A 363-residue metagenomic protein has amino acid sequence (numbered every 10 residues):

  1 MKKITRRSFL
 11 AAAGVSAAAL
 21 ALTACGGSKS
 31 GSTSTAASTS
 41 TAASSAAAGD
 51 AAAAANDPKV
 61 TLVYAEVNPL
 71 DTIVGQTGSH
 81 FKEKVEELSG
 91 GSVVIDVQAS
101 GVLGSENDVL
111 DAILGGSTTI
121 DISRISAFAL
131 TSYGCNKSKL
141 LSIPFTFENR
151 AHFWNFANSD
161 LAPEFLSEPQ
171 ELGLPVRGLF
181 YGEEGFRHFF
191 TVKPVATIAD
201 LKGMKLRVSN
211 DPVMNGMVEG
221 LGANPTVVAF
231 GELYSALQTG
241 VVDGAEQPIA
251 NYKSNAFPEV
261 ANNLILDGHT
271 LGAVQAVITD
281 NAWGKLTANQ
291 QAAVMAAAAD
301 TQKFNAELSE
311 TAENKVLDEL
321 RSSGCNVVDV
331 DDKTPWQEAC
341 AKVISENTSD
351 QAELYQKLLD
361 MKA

Functional and structural regions predicted by a protein language model:
M1, A19, G31, T35-A37: Compositionally biased, low-complexity segments enriched in small residues
K2-I4, A13-G14, G26-G31, G49-A151 (+2 more regions): N-terminal secretory/targeting leader peptides
K2-L10, T23, A42: Twin-arginine (Tat) signal peptide motif
A11-A21: Gram-negative bacterial Sec-dependent N-terminal signal peptides
T33-A47: Extracellular mucin-like PTS domains
H152-P163: A gly/proline- and charged-residue-enriched helix-loop-helix capping module
L166-S167: Glycine-centered hinge/linker elements that transmit conformational signals in sensory and ligand-binding systems
